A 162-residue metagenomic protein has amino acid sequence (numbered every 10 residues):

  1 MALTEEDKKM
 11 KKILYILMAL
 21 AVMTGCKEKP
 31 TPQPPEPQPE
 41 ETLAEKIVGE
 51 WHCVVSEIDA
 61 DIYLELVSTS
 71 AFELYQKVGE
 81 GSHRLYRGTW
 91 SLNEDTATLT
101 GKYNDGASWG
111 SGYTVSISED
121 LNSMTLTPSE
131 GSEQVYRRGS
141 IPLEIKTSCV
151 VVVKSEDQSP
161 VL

Functional and structural regions predicted by a protein language model:
E5, L20, K154-D157: N-terminal regions of proteins, emphasizing targeting and processing segments when present
E5-I13: Positively charged n-region of N-terminal signal peptides that target proteins for export
I13-A21: Sec-dependent N-terminal signal peptides
L20-E28: Short hydrophobic alpha-helical membrane-anchoring segments
K27-R87, T98-L162: Lipid interaction determinants
E94-T96: Short, conserved beta-turn/loop elements at beta-strand boundaries and strand-helix junctions
